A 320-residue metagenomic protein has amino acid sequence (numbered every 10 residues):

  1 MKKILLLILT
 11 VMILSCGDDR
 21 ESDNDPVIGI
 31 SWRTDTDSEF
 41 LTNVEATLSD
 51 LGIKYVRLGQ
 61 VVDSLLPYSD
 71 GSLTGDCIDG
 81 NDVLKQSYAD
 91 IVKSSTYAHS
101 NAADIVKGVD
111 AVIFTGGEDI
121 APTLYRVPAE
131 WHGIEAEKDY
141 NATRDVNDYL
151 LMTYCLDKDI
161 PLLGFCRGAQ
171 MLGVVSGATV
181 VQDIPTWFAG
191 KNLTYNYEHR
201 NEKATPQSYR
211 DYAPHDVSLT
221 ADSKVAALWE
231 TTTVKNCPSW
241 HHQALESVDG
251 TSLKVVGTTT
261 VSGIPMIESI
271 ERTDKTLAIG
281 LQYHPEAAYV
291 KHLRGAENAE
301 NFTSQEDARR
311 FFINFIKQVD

Functional and structural regions predicted by a protein language model:
K2-L7: Sec-dependent signal peptide recognition, specifically the positively charged N-region followed immediately by
I13-S15: C-terminal motif of bacterial Sec signal peptides marking the signal peptidase cleavage site
G17-V109, N141-N147, L151-K158, N196-D320: Amide-donor transfer/coupling interface in amidating biosynthetic enzymes
D35-D37, E118-I120, A169-Q170, P285: Solvent-exposed loop/turn segments at secondary-structure junctions within structured extracellular/periplasmic domains
A111-V127, T179-L193: Short, solvent-exposed beta-strand-terminating loops
V112, N147, Y154-V181, H284: Catalytic nucleophile loop
E118-H132, K291-E297: Short, flexible, mixed-charge acidic loops at enzyme active sites
I120-L124, M171-V174, E246, A288-V290: Short catalytic/ligand-binding loop motif for oxyanion handling, primarily in non-cytosolic enzymes, centered on
